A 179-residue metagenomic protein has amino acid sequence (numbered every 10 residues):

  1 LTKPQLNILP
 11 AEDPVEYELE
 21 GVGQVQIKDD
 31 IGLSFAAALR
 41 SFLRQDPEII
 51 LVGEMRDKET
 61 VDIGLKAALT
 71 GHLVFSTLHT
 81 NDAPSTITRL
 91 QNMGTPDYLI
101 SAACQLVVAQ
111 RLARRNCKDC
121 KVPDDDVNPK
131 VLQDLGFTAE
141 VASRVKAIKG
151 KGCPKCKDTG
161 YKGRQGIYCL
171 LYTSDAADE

Functional and structural regions predicted by a protein language model:
L1-S174: Short, flexible helix-loop junctions that flank or precede catalytic/ligand sites
D175-E179: A short, hydrophobic C-terminal helix/tail in secreted or cell-surface proteins
